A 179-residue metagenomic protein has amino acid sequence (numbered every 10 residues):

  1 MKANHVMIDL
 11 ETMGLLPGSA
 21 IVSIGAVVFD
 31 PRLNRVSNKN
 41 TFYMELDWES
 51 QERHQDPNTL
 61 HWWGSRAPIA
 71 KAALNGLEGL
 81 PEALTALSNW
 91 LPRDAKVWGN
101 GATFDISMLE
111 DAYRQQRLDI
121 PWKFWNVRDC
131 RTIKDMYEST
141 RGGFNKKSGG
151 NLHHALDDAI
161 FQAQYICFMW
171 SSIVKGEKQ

Functional and structural regions predicted by a protein language model:
M1, M44, K175-Q179: Short intrinsically disordered terminal tails
K2-V6, E11-G99: Conserved non-catalytic scaffold segment of RNase H-like nuclease domains
D9-E11, D105, D129, D158: Acidic active-site catalytic centers that drive phospho-/nucleotidyl reactions and related ester hydrolyses
W48-G64, V127-A163: Active-site-proximal helix-loop-helix substrate-binding element of RNase H-like nuclease domains
A86-L91, T103-W125: Substrate-recognition/cap helix-loop segment adjacent to the acidic, metal-dependent catalytic center of Asp-based
K96-T103, S107-M108, R141-Q179: Acidic, Mg2+-coordinating catalytic module of metal-dependent nucleases/exonucleases that use a two-metal-ion mechanism
Y113-Q116, Y137, M169-I173: Active-site catalytic pocket residues across diverse enzymes, especially alpha/beta-hydrolases
